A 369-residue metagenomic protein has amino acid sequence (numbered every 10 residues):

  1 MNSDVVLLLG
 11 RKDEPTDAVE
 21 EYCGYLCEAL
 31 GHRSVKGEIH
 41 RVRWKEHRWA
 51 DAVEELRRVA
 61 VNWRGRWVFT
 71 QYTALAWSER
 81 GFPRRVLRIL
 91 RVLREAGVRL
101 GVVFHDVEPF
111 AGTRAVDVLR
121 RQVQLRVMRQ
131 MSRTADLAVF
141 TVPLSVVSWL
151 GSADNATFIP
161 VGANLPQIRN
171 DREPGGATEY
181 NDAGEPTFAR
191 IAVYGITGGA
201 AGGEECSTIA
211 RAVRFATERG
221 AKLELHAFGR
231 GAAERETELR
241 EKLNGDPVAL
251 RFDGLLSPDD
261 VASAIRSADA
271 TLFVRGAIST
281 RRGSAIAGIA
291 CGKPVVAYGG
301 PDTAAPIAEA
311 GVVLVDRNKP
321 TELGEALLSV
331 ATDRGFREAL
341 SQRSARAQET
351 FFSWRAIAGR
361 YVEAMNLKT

Functional and structural regions predicted by a protein language model:
D17-A18, G335-M365: A charged, aromatic-enriched C-terminal amphipathic alpha-helix characteristic of glycosyltransferases across folds
L87-R99, V118-A138: Membrane-proximal helix-turn-helix segments that form the acceptor-binding/catalytic region of lipid-linked
S132-G176, P186-I196: Donor nucleotide-sugar binding/catalytic pocket of nucleotide-sugar-dependent glycosyltransferases
G176-Y180, G184-E238: Conserved catalytic-core segment of nucleotide-activated headgroup transferases in glycan assembly
G229, T237-A262: Nucleotide-activated donor-binding/catalytic signature segment of Leloir-type glycosyltransferases, i.e., the conserved
A270-T271, I289-A290, P294-Y298: Short hydrophobic beta-strand element within catalytic cores of glycosyltransferases and related nucleotide-activated
A290, G299-L314: Short acidic/histidine- and often glycine-rich active-site loop of Leloir-type glycosyltransferases that engages
E309-T321, S329-R334: Conserved acidic donor-binding segment of nucleotide-sugar-dependent glycosyltransferases
